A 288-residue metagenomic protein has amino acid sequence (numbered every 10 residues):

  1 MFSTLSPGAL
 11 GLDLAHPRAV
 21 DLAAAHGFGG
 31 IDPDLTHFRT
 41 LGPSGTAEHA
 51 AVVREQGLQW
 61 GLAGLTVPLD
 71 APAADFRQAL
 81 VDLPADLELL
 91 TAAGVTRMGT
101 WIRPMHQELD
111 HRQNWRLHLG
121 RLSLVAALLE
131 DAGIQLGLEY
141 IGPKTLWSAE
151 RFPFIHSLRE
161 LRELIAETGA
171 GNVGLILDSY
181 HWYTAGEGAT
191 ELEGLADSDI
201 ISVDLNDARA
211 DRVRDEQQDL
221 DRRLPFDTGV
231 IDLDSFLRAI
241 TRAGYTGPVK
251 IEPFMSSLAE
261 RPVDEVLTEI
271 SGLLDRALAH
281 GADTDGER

Functional and structural regions predicted by a protein language model:
M1-T4, A9-G27, R54, L87-T96 (+3 more regions): Histidine-acidic metal/acid-base catalytic patches
A9-A15, P33-E48, P68-A79, M105-L109 (+4 more regions): Acidic-and-aromatic substrate-binding clefts and catalytic sites of carbohydrate-active enzymes
P17-R18, R54-E55, P72-G174, T184 (+2 more regions): Active-site acidic/histidine proton-transfer and metal-coordination neighborhood in alpha/beta enzyme cores
G27-G30, G64-V67, R103-H106, I141-G142 (+2 more regions): A short alpha-helix capping/helix-coil boundary motif
D32, L62-G64, G99, G137 (+2 more regions): Conserved beta-strand positions in the central sheet of alpha/beta enzyme cores
L35-T36, L65, T100-R103, Y140-P143 (+1 more regions): Active-site loop/turn elements of alpha/beta-hydrolase fold enzymes, especially the short glycine-/histidine-rich
G42-Q56, L128: Aromatic-lined substrate-binding rim segments of carbohydrate-active enzymes
L58-W60: Short, structured active-site "lid" loops
